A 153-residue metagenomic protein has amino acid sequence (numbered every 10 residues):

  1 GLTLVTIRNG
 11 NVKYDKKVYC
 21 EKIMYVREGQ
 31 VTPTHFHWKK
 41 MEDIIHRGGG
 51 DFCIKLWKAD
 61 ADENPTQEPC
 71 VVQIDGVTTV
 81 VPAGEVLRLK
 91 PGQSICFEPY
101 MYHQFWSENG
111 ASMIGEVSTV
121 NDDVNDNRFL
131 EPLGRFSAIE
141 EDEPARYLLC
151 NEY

Functional and structural regions predicted by a protein language model:
G1-C20, P144-Y153: A short, N-terminal "cap"/entry segment at the start of jelly-roll beta-barrel domains of the cupin/DSBH fold
I7-R8, K22-E42, W57-A61, R88-P91: Conserved short histidine dyad/triad with adjacent acidic residue
Y14-K16, H35-F36, T78: Short loop/turn motifs at secondary-structure junctions and domain boundaries
Y19, K40, E98-M101: Short, surface-exposed coil-to-beta transition loops
E21-K22, E116: Polar/charged side chains located within well-ordered beta-strands of beta-rich proteins
R27, A83-N109, G115-T119: Conserved metal-binding segment of the jelly-roll/cupin
R27-E28, K40-D62, T66-C70, I74-D75: Glycine- and acidic-residue-biased ligand/ion/polar-headgroup-sensing regions
D60-V80, W106-Y153: Double-stranded beta-helix
